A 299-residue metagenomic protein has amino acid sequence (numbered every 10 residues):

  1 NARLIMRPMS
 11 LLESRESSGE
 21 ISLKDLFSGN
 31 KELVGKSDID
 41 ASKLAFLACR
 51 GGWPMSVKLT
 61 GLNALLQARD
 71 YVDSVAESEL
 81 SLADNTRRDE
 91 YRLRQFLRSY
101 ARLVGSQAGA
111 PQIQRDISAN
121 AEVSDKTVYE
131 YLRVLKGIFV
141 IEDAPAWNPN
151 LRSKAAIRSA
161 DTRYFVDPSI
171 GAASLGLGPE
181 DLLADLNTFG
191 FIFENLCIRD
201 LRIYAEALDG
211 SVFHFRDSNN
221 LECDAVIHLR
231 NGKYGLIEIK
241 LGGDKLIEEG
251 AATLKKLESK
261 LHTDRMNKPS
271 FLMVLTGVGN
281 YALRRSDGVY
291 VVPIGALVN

Functional and structural regions predicted by a protein language model:
N1-A2, G232-Y234, N267-F271: Short glycine-/polar-rich loops that comprise or flank the Walker A/P-loop and associated switch/sensor motifs
N1-R102, S106: Interdomain motor-coupling "hinge/lid" segment immediately C-terminal to the ATP-binding subdomain of NTP-driven enzymes
R3-I5, H214, L272-V274, V291: Conserved beta-strand scaffold positions in the cores of enzyme catalytic domains, especially in NTP/NDP-utilizing
V57-K233: Accessory nucleic acid-recognition modules appended to NTPase machines
E206-A207, K255-K268: Arginine/glycine-rich "motif VI" loop of SF2 helicases in the C-terminal RecA-like domain
K233-K245: Active-site ExK catalytic segment of metal-dependent nucleases
G242-K260: Mg2+/Mn2+-dependent nuclease catalytic core
L275-N299: Domain-level recognition of nuclease-like catalytic cores that cleave nucleotide substrates
